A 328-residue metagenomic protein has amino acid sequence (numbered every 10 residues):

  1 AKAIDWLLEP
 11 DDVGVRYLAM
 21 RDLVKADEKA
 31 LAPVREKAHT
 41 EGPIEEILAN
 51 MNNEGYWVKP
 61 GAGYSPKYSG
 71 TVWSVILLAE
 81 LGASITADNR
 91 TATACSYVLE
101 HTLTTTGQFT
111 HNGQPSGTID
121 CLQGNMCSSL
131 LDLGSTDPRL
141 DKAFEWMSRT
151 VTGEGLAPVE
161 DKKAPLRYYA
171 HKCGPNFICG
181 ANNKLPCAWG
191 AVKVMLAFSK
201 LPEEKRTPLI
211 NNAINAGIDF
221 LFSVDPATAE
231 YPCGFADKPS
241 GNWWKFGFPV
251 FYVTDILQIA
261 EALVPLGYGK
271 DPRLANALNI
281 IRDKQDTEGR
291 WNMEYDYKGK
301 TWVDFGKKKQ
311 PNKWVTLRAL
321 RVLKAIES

Functional and structural regions predicted by a protein language model:
A1-S328: Preference for long, amphipathic alpha-helical scaffolds in soluble/luminal domains and all-alpha bundles
